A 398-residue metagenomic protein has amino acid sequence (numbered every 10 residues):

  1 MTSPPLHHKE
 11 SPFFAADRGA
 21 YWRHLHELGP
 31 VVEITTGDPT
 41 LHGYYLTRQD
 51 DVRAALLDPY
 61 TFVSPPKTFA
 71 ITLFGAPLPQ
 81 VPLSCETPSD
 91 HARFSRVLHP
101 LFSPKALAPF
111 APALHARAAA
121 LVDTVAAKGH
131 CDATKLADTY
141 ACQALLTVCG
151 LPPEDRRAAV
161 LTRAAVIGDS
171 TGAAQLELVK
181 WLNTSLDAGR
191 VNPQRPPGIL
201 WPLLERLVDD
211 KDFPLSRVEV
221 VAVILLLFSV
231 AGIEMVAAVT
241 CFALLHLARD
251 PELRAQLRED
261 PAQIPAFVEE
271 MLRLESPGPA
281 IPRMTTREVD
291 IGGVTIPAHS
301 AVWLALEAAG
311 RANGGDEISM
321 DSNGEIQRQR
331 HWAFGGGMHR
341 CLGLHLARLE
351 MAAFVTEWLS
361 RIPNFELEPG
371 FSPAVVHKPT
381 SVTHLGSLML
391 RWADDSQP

Functional and structural regions predicted by a protein language model:
M1-P398: Cytochrome P450
